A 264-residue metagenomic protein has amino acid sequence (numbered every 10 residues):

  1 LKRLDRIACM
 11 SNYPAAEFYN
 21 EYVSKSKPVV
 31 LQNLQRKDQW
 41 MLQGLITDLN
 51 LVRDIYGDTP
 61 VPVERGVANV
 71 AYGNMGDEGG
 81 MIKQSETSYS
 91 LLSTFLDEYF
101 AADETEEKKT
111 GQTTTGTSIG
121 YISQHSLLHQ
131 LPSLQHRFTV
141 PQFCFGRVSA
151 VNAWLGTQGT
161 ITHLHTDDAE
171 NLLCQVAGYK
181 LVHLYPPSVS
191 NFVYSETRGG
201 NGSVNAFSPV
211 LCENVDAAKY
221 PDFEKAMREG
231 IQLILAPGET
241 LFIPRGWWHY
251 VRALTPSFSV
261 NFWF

Functional and structural regions predicted by a protein language model:
L1-T240, W248-F264: N-terminal accessory scaffold of Fe(II)-dependent oxygenases
